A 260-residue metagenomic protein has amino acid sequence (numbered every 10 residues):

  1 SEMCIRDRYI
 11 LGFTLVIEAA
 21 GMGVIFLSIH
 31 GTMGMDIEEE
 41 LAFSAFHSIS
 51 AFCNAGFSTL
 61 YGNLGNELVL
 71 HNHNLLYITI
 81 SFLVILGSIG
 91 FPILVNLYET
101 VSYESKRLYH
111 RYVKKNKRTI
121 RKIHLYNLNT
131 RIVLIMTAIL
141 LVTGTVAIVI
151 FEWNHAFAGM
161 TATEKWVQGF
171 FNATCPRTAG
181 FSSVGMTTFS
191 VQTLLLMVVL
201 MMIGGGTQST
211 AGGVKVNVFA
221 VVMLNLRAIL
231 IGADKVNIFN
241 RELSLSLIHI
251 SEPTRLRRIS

Functional and structural regions predicted by a protein language model:
S1-E2, R6-S260: Membrane-proximal intracellular helices of multi-pass ion channels
